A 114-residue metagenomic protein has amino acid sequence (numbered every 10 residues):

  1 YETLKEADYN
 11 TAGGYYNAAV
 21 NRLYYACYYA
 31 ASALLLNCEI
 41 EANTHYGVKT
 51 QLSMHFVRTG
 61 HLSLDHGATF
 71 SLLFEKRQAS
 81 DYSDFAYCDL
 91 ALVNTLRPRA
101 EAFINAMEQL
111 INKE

Functional and structural regions predicted by a protein language model:
Y1-E114: Terminal alpha-helical segments
